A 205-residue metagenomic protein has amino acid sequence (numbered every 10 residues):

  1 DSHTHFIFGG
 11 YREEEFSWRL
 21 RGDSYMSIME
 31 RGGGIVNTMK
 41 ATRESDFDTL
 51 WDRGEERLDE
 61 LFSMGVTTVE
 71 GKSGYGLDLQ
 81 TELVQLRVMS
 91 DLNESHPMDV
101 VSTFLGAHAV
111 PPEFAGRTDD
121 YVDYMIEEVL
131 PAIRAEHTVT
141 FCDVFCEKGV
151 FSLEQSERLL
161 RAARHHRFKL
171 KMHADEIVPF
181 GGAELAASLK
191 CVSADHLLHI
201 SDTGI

Functional and structural regions predicted by a protein language model:
D1-R53: Metal-associated gating/positioning segment near the N- to mid-region
H3-H5, A107-H108, H173, H196: Histidine-centered active-site/metal-ligand motif
F6-E13, Q80, F151, G181 (+1 more regions): Short, function-defining helix-loop hinge/capping sites that tune catalysis or transport
S17-W18, R158-L159, S188: Glycine-rich, phosphate-binding/catalytic loops in enzymes
G33-G54, D59, T67-F180: Metal-coordinating catalytic core of metallo-dependent amide/deamination hydrolases
K169-L170, V178-I205: Active-site-adjacent C-terminal substructures of enzyme catalytic domains
